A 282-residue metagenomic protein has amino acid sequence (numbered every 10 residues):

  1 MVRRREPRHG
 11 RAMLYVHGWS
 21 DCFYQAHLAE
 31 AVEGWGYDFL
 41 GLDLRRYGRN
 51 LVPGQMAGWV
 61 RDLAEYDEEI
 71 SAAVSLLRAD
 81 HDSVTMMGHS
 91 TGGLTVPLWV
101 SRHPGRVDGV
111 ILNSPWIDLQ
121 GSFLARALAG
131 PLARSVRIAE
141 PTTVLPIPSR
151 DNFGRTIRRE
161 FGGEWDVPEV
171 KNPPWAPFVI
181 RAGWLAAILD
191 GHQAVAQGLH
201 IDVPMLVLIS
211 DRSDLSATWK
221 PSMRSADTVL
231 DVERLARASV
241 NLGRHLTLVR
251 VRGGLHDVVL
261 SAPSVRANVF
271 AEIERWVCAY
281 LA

Functional and structural regions predicted by a protein language model:
M1-R11, E160, L199-I201, V277-A282: Flexible, membrane-associating and regulatory peripheral segments of lipid-active enzymes
R4-R45, L51-P53: Short, surface-exposed "cap/lid" segments of acyl-processing enzymes
S20, G48-S83, V265-V269: Catalytic nucleophile-loop/oxyanion-hole region of alpha/beta-hydrolase and closely related hydrolase-like folds
R45-L51, I117, L255: Alpha/beta-hydrolase active-site loop signature
H89-T91, T95-I180: Alpha/beta-hydrolase-fold enzymes
V144-H245: Serine-hydrolase catalytic core
H245-A282: Catalytic active-site module of serine/aspartate enzymes centered on a nucleophile-bearing elbow/loop
